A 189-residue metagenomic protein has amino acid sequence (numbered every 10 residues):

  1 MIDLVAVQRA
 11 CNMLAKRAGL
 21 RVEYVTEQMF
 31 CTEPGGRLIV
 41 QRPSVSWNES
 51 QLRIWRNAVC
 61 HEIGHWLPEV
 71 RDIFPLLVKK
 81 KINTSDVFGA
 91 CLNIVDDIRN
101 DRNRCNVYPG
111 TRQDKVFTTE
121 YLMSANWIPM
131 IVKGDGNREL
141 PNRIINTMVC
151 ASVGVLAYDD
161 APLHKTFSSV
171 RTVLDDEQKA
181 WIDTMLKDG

Functional and structural regions predicted by a protein language model:
M1-G189: Short, functionally important secondary-structure microenvironments
